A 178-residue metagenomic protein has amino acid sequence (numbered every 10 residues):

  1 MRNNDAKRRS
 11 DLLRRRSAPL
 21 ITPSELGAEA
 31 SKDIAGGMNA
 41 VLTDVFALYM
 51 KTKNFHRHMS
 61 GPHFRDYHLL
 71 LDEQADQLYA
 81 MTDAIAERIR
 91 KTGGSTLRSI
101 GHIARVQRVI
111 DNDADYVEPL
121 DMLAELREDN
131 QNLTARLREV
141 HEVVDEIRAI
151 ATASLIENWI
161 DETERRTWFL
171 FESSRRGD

Functional and structural regions predicted by a protein language model:
M1-P23: Acidic, low-complexity proline/glycine-rich segments
R2-N4, F64, D76, T96 (+5 more regions): Long, contiguous binding/interaction regions
P19-V41, P119: Disorder-to-helix initiation segments
E25-D33, L48-E73, V140-A151: Helix-loop segments that flank and shape redox-cofactor active sites
K32-L42, F46, D72-A75, Y79 (+4 more regions): Short amphipathic alpha-helical segments with heptad-repeat character
L42, Y49, H56, A75 (+6 more regions): A structural signal for well-ordered alpha-helices, especially hydrophobic packing surfaces of coiled-coils
M59, H63-H102: Conserved alpha-helical segments that form or flank metal/cofactor-binding pockets of metalloenzymes
E87, G101-N158: Acidic/histidine-rich alpha-helical segments that form the ligand environment of transition-metal centers
